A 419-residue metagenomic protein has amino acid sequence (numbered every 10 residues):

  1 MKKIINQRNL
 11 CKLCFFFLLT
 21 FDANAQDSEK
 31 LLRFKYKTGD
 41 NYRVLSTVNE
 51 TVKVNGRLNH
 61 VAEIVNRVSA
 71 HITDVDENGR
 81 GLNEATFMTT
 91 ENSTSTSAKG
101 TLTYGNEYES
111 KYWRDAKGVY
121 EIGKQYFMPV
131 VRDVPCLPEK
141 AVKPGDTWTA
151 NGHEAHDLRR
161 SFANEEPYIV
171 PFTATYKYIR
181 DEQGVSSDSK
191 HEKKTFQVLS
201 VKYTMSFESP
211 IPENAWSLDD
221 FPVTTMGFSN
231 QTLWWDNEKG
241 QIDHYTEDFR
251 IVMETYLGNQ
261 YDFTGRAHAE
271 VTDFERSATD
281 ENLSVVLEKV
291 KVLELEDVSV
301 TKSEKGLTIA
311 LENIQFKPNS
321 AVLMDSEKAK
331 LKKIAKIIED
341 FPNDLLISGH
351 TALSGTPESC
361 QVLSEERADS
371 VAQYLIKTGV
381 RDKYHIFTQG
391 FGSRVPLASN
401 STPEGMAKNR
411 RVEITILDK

Functional and structural regions predicted by a protein language model:
K2-L13: Bacterial N-terminal signal peptides that target proteins for export
F15-A25: Hydrophobic h-region of N-terminal signal peptides that target proteins for export in Gram-negative bacteria
Q26-L295, T301: Signature of exported/secreted
L45, T149-N151, V198-K202, S299 (+5 more regions): Soluble periplasmic/extracytoplasmic beta-strand elements of cell-envelope proteins
V134, E139-V142, K328, K332-A335 (+2 more regions): Extracytoplasmic/secreted envelope proteins and their assembly/folding machinery, especially bacterial periplasmic
A155-D157, M205-S206, F316, T351-G355 (+1 more regions): Solvent-exposed loop/turn segments at secondary-structure junctions within structured extracellular/periplasmic domains
E270-N343, K419: Periplasmic peptidoglycan-binding/tethering modules of Gram-negative envelope proteins
A321-S326, H350-K419: Periplasmic OmpA-like peptidoglycan-binding domain that tethers envelope proteins to the cell wall
